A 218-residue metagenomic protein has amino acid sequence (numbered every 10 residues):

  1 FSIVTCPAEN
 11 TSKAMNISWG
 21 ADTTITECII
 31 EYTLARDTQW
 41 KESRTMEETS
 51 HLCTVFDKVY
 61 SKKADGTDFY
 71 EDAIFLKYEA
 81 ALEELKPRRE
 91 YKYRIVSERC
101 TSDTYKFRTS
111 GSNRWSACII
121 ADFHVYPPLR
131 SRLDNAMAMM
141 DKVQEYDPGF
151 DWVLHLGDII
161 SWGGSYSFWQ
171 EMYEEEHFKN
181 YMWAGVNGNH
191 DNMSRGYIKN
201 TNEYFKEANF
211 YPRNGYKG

Functional and structural regions predicted by a protein language model:
F1-Y126, Y146: Acidic, histidine-bearing metal-coordination/catalytic regions of metal-dependent phosphoesterases
S12, T23, A136, S194 (+1 more regions): A structural signal for well-ordered alpha-helical scaffolds and beta->alpha junctions
I17, K63, C118, L154 (+3 more regions): Generic detector of intrinsically disordered, low-complexity, polar/charged segments
E27-C28, W40-S43, M140-K142, E175-F178 (+1 more regions): Short, surface-exposed linear patches
D72, E79, E90-K106, S167-G218: Extended active-site neighborhood of metal-dependent phosphoesterases/phosphodiesterases
L133-R195: Core catalytic region of metal-dependent phosphoesterases/phosphodiesterases, especially metallo-beta-lactamase-like
